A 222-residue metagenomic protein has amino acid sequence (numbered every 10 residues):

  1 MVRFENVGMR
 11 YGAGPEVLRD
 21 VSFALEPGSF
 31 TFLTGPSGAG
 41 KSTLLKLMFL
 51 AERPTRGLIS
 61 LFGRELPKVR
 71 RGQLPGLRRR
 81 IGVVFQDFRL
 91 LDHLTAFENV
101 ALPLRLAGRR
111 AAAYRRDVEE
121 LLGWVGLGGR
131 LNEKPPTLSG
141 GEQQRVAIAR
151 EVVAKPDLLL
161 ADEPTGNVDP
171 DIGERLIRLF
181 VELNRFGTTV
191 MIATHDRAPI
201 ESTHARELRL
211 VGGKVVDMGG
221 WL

Functional and structural regions predicted by a protein language model:
F49: Helix-to-loop junction immediately C-terminal to a conserved catalytic motif
G57-E65: Conserved ABC transporter NBD signature motif
L66-G82, L183-R185: ABC ATPase NBD coupling module
L94-L102: Short coil-to-helix segment of the ABC ATPase nucleotide-binding domain corresponding to the Q-loop/switch region
K134-L138, E142-Q144: Conserved ABC ATPase signature
V153-D157: A short, proline-enriched helix->beta-strand linker immediately N-terminal to the Walker B motif in ABC-type P-loop
L159-D162: Catalytic Walker B motif of ABC-type/P-loop ATPase nucleotide-binding domains
